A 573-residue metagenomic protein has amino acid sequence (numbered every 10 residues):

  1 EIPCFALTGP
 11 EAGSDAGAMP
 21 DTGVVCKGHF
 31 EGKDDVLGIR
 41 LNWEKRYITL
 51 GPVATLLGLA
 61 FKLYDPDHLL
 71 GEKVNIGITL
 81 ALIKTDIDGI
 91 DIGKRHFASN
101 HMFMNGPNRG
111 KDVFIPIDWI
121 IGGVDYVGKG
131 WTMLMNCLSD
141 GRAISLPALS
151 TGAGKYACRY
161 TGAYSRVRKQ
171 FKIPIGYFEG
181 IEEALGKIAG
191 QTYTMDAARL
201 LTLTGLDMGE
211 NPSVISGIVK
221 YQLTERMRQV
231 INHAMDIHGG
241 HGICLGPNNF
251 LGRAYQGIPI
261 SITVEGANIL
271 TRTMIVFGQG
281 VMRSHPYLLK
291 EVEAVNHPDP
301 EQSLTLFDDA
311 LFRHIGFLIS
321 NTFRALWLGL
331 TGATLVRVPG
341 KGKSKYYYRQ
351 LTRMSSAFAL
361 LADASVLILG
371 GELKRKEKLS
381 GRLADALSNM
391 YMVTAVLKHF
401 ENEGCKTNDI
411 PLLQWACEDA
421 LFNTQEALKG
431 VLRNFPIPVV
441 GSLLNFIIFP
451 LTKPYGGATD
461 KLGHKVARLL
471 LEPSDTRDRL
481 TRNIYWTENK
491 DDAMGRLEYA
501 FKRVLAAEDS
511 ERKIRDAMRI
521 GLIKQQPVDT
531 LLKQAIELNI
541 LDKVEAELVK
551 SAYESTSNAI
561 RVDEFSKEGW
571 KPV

Functional and structural regions predicted by a protein language model:
I2-L7: A short, Trp-centered hydrophobic/proline-enriched beta-strand micro-motif
V36-I90: A short core secondary-structure module
D88-F114: Flexible, small-/acidic-enriched active-site or ligand-binding loops
R109-R142, R159-G176, T322-K345, M354-K374: A glycine-rich, basic-preceded beta-loop-alpha segment at the flavin cofactor/substrate interface of flavin-utilizing
G180-G209, N232-M235, S388-H399: Loop-to-helix element that buttresses phosphate recognition and phosphoryl-transfer chemistry
E210-G242, P411-T424: Charged, glycine-rich active-site and insertion segments that engage polyanionic ligands
R228-Y255, V431-L444: A glycine-biased, small/acidic residue-tolerant capping/turn segment at secondary-structure junctions
F312-V573: C-terminal amphipathic alpha-helical interaction region
